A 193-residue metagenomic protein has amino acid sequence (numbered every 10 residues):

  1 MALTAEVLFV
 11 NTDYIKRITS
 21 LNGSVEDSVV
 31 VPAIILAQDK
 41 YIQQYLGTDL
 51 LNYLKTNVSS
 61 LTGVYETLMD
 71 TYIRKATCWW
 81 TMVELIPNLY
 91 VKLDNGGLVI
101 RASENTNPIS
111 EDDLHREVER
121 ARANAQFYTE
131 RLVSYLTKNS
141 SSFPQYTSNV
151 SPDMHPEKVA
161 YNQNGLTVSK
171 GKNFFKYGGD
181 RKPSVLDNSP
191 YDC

Functional and structural regions predicted by a protein language model:
M1-R74, N88-C193: Conserved short "hinge" loops at termini or chain/domain junctions
T77: Catalytic-loop motifs flanking and including active-site residues across diverse enzymes
